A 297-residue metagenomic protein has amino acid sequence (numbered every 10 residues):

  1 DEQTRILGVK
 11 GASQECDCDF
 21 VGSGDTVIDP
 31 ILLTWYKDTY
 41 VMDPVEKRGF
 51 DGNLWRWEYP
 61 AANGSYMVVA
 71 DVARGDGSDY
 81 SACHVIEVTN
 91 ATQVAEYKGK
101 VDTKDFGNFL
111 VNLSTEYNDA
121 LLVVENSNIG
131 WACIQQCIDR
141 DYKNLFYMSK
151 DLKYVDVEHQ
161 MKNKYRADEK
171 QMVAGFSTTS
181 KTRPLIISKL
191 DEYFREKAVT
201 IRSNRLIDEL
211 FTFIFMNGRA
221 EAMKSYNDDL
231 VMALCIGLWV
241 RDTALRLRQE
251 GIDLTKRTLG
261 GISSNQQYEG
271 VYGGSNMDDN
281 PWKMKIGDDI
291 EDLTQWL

Functional and structural regions predicted by a protein language model:
E2-K150, E158, S180, P184-S188 (+1 more regions): RNase H-like, metal-dependent nuclease domains and their acidic two-metal-ion catalytic environment used
Y154: Binuclear metal-ion centers of metallo-dependent hydrolases, dominated by the metallo-beta-lactamase
V157-A174: Surface-exposed intrinsically disordered loops and tails
A174-S180: Amphipathic alpha-helical blocks and their helix-capping loop/short-beta junctions
